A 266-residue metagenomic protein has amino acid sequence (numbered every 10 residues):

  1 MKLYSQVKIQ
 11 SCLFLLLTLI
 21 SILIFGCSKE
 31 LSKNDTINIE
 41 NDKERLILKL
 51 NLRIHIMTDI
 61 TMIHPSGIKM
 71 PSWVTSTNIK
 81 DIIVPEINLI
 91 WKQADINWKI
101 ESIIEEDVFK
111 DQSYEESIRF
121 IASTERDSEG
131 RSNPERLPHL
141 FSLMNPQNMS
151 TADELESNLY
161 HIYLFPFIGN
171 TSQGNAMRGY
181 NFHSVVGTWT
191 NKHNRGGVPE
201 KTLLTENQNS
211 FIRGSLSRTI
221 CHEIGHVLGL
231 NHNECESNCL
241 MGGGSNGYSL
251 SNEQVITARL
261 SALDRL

Functional and structural regions predicted by a protein language model:
K2-L15: Bacterial N-terminal signal peptides that target proteins for export
L23-G26: C-terminal motif of bacterial Sec signal peptides marking the signal peptidase cleavage site
S28, N231-E234: Glycine-rich phosphate/pyrophosphate-binding loops and their adjacent beta-strand/loop elements at enzyme active sites
S28-E156, S245, S261-L266: Propeptide-to-catalytic entry region of secreted or membrane-anchored zinc metalloproteases
H64-T77, N175-S184, L250-R259: Short, polar loop/linker segments at the starts of domains and inter-domain junctions
F141-H232: Active-site-proximal segment of zinc-dependent metalloprotease catalytic domains
E236-L266: Replace "(M1/M4/M9/M12/WLM)" with "(e.g., M1/M4/M8/M9/M12/M26/WLM)" and add "not limited to" to clarify scope
